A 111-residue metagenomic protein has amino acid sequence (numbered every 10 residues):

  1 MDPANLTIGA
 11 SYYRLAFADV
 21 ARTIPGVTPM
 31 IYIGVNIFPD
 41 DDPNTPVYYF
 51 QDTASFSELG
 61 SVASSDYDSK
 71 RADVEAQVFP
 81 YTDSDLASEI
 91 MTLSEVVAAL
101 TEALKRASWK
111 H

Functional and structural regions predicted by a protein language model:
M1, D19-A21, D85: Generic structural signal for short, flexible, solvent-exposed coil/loop and linker residues
M1-T7: Mixed-charge, Lys/Arg-rich low-complexity intrinsically disordered regions
T7-I8, E95: N-terminal amphipathic/basic helix or basic patch
S11-Y13, F17-S65: Basic/aromatic-rich interaction segments and small domains that mediate binding to polyanionic partners
Y49-H111: Intrinsically disordered, low-complexity, charged/polar segments
